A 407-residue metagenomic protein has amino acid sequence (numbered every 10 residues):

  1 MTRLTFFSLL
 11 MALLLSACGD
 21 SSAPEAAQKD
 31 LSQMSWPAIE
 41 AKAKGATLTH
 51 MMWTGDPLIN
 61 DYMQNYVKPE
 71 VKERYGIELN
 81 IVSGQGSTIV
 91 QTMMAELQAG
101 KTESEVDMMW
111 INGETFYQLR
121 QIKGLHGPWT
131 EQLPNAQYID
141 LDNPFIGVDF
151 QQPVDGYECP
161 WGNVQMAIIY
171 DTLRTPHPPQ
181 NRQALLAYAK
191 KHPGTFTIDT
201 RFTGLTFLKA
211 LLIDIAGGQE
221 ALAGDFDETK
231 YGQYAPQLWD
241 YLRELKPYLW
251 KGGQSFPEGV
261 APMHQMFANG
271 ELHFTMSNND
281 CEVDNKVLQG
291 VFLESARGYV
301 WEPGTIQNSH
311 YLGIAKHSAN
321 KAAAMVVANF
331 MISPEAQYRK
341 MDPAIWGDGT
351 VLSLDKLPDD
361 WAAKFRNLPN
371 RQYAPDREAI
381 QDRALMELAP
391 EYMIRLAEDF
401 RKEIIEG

Functional and structural regions predicted by a protein language model:
L14-A17: C-terminal motif of bacterial Sec signal peptides marking the signal peptidase cleavage site
D20-D30: Bacterial Sec signal peptide processing site at the extreme N-terminus
Q28-M34, T47-Q64, H310: Extracytoplasmic "Venus flytrap"
S32-M34, Q265, R371-G407: Conserved C-terminal helix/tail region of periplasmic/extracytoplasmic solute-binding proteins
W53-Y66, N80-V90, S104-P262: Extracytoplasmic ligand-binding site segments that recognize negatively charged/polar headgroups
L119-P128, Q152-D155, N285-V300, K364: Ligand-binding "clamshell"
W250-H317, A362: Extracytoplasmic/periplasmic substrate-binding proteins
T305-I306, H310-I380: Mature extracytoplasmic/periplasmic domains
